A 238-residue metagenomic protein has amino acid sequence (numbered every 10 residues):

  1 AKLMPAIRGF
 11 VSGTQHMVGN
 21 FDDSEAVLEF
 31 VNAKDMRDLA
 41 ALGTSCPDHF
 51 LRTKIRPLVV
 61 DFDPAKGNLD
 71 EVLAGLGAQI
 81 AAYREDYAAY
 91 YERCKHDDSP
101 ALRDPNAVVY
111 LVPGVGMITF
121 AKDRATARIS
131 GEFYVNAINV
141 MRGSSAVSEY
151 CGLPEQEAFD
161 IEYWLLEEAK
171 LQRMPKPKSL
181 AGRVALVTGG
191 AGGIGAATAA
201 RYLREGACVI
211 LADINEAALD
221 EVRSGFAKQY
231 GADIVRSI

Functional and structural regions predicted by a protein language model:
A1-S179: Domain-length cofactor-binding catalytic modules of enzymes
T119, L211, S237: Conserved SAM-binding loop
A121, G189, D213: Conserved residues at beta->alpha junctions
K178-I210: Canonical Rossmann dinucleotide-binding motif of NAD(H)/NADP(H)-dependent dehydrogenases/reductases, specifically
I194, L219-V222, F226: Generic hydrophobic, amphipathic alpha-helix propensity
E205-V222: Conserved glycine-rich Rossmann-like NAD(P)H-binding loop of the short-chain dehydrogenase/reductase
F226-I238: Rossmann-fold cofactor-recognition segment
